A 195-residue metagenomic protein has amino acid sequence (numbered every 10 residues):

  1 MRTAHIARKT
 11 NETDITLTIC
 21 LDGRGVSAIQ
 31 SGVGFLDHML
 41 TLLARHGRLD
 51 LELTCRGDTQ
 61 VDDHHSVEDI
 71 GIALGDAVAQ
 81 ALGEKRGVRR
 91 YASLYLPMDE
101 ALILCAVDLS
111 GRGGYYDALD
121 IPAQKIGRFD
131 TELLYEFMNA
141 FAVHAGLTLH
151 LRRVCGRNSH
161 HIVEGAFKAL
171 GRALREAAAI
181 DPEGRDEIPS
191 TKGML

Functional and structural regions predicted by a protein language model:
M1-L195: N-terminal intrinsically disordered, cationic/polar leader segments that include organellar targeting peptides
